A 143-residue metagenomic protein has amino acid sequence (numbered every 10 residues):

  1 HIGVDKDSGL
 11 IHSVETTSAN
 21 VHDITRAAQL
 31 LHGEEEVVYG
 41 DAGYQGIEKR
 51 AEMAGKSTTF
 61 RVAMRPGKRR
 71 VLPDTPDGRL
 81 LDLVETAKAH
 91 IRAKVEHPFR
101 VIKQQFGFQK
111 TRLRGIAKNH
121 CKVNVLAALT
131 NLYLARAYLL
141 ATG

Functional and structural regions predicted by a protein language model:
H1-S57, R65, H120-N131, A137-Y138: Polybasic low-complexity intrinsically disordered regions
H32, E36-V37, A42-A117, C121: Helix-centered, glycine/charged polyanion-binding patches within enzymatic domains that contact phosphate-containing
L140-G143: Intrinsically disordered, low-complexity and often Lys/Arg-enriched segments
